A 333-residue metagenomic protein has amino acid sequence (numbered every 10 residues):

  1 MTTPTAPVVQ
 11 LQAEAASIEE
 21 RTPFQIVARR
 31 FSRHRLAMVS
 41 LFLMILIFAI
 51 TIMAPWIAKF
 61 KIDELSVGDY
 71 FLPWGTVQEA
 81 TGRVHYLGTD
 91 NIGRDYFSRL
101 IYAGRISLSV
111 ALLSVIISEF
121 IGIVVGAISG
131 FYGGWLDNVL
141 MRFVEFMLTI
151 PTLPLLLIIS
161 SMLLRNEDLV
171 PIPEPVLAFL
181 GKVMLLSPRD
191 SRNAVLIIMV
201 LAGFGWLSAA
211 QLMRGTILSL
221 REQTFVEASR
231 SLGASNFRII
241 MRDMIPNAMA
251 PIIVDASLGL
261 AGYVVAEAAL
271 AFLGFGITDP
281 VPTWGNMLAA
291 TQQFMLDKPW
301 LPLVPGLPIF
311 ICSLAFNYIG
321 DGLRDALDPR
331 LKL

Functional and structural regions predicted by a protein language model:
T2-A13, L331-L333: Cytosolic-side transmembrane-helix boundaries in multi-pass membrane proteins
T3, A13-L65, L140-F143, A248: N-terminal signal-anchor/first transmembrane alpha helix
T3-A6, F42, I50-T89, I172 (+1 more regions): Hydrophobic alpha-helical transmembrane segments of membrane transport/permease proteins and related membrane-embedded
A15-E19, G88-D95: Short, surface-exposed alpha-helical recognition segments that flank or form part of ligand/macromolecule-binding
I18-E19, G75-V77, R189: Short helix-capping and inter-helix turn/linker motifs at the boundaries of alpha-helical repeat units
E19, L41, G88, F131 (+1 more regions): Small/polar loops that bind or transfer phosphate-bearing groups
R30, Y70, H85-Y86, D95 (+1 more regions): Conserved beta-strand positions that form and line the central face of beta-propeller blades
I92-L333: Alpha-helical transmembrane segments of integral membrane proteins, especially multi-pass inner/plasma-membrane
